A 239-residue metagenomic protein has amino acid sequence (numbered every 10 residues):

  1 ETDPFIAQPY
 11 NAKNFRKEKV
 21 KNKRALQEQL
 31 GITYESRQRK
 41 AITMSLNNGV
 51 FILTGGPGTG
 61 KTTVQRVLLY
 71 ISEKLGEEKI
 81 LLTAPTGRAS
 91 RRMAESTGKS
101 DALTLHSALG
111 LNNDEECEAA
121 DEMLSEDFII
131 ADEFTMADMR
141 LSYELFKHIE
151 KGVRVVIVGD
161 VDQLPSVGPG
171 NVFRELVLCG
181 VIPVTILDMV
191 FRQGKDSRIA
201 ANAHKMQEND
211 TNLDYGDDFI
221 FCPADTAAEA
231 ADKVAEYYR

Functional and structural regions predicted by a protein language model:
E1-Q29: Catalytic cores of carbohydrate-active enzymes across secretory and cytosolic contexts
I32-N47: N-terminal pre-P-loop "Q-motif" helix
K61: Conserved lysine of the Walker
V64, L68: Hydrophobic positions on the alpha1 helix immediately C-terminal to the Walker A/P-loop
I80-D127: Inter-Walker segment of RecA-like/P-loop motor cores
D114-D127, D138-L141, F146-V153: Short basic/glycine-enriched coil/helix segment immediately N-terminal to the Walker B
D132-F134, G159: Walker B catalytic acidic pair
V161-R239: Conserved helicase motor core of P-loop NTPases
